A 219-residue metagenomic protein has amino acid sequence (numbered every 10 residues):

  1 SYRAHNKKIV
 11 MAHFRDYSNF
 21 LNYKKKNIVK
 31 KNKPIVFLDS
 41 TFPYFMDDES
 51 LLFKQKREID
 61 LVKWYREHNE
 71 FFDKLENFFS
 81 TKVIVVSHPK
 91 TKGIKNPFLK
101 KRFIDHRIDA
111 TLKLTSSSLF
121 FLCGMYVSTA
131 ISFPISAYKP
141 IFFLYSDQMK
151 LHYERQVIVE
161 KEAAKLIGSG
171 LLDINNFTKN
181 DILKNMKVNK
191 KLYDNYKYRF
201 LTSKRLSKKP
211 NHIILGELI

Functional and structural regions predicted by a protein language model:
S1, L38, V86-H88, L122-Y126 (+1 more regions): Short His-Asn-centered micro-motif
S1-F20, K165-G168: Active-site-proximal region of nucleotide-activated glycan assembly enzymes, centered on histidine/acidic-rich loops
Y2, F45, K90-P97, M149-R155: Short, charged/polar "capping" segments at the starts of alpha-helices and the immediately preceding loops
N6-K7, S80-T81, A137-P140: A short helix->loop->beta-strand "cap" motif at the edges of active sites that frequently abuts
F14-D16, L21-N22, R66-N69, I84-A137: Donor nucleotide-activated moiety binding/catalytic core segment of transferases that use nucleotide-activated donors
Y17-G93: Conserved catalytic-core segment of nucleotide-activated headgroup transferases in glycan assembly
P97-R102, T129-L206: Catalytic binding pocket for nucleotide-activated donors in carbohydrate/polymer assembly enzymes
K204-I219: C-terminal alpha-helical cap of glycosyltransferases
